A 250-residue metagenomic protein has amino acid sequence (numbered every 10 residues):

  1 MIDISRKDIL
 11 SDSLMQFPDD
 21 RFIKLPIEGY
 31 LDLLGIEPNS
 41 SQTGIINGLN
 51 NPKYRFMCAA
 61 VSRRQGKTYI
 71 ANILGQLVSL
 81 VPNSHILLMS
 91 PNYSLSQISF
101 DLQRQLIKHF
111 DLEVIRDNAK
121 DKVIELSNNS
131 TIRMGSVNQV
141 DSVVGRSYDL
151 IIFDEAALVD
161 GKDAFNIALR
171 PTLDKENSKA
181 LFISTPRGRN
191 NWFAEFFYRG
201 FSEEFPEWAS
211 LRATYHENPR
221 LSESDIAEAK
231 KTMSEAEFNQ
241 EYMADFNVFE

Functional and structural regions predicted by a protein language model:
I2-E250: Phosphate/NTP-binding elements of NTP-utilizing enzymes
